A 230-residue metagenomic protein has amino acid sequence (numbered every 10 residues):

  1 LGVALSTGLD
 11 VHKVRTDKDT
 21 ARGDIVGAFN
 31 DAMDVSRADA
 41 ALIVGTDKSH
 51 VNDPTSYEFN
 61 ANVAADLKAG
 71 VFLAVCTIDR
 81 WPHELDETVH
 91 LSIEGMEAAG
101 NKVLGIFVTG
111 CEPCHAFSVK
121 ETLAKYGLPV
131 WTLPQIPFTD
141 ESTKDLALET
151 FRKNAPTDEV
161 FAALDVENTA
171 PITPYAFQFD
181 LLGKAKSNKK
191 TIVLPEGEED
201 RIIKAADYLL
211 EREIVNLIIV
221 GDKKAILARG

Functional and structural regions predicted by a protein language model:
L1-E97, C114: ATP-dependent carboxylate-amine ligase catalytic core
L1-L5, A116-Y126, A228-G230: Short, aromatic/basic amphipathic alpha-helical patches
A4, L73-V75, L104-G110, N216-I226: Short internal beta-strands
T16, D86-T173: C-terminal lobe/tail of nucleotide-utilizing enzymes
K18-F29, L164-F179: Positively charged, low-complexity intrinsically disordered leader regions
S49-N52, D79-H83, I172, K190-I202: Short, glycine-rich nucleotide/cofactor-binding loops
Y57-K68, D86-A99, E199-L227: Histidine-anchored nucleotide/phosphate-binding helix
T132-A147, L210-G230: Terminal amphipathic helices with adjacent charged low-complexity linkers/tails
